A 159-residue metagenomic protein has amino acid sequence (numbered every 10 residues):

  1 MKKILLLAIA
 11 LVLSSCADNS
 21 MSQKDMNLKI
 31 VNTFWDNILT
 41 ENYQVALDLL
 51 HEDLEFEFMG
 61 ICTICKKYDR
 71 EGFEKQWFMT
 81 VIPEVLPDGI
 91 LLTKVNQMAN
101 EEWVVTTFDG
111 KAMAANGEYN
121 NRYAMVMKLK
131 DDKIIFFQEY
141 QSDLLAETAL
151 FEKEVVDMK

Functional and structural regions predicted by a protein language model:
I4-L13: Sec-dependent N-terminal signal peptides
L5, A17, I61-T63: Sequence contexts marking disulfide-bonded cysteines in secreted/extracellular proteins
V12, C16-D48, E154-K159: Short, low-complexity N-terminal intrinsically disordered segments enriched in polar/charged residues
C16-M26, M79-K159: A beta-strand edge to alpha-helix "cap/lid" segment located at domain peripheries
V31-F34, V45-L47, L54, F73 (+3 more regions): Hydrophobic pocket/interface hotspot
Y43, C62-T63, T148: Sparse recognition of residues in long alpha-helices and their boundaries
E52-A99: A solvent-exposed, acidic/Ser-Thr-rich amphipathic alpha-helical stretch
